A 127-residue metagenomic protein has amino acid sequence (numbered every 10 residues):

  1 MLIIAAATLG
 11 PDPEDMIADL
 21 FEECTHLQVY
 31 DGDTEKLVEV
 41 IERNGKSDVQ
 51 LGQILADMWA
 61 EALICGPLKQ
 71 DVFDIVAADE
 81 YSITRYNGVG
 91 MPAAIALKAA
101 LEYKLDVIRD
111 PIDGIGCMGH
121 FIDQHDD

Functional and structural regions predicted by a protein language model:
M1-K46, Q50, D57-M58, A78 (+1 more regions): Non-catalytic interface/targeting segments
W59-L63: Proline-aspartate-enriched helix->loop->beta-strand connector
C65-G66, Y86: Active-site-adjacent beta-strand anchor residues
L68-I75: Short, glycine/polar-rich helix-capping loops at beta-to-alpha or helix-loop-helix junctions that flank or form
